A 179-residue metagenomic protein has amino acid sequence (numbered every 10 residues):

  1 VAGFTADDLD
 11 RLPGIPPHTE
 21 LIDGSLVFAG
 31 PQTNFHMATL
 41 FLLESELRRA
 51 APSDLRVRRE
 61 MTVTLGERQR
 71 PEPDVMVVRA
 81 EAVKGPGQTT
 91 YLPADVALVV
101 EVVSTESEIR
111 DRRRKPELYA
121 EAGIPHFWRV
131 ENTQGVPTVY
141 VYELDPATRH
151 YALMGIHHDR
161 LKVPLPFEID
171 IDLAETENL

Functional and structural regions predicted by a protein language model:
V1-L179: Gly/Pro/Ser/Thr-rich low-complexity, intrinsically disordered segments predominantly at protein N-termini
